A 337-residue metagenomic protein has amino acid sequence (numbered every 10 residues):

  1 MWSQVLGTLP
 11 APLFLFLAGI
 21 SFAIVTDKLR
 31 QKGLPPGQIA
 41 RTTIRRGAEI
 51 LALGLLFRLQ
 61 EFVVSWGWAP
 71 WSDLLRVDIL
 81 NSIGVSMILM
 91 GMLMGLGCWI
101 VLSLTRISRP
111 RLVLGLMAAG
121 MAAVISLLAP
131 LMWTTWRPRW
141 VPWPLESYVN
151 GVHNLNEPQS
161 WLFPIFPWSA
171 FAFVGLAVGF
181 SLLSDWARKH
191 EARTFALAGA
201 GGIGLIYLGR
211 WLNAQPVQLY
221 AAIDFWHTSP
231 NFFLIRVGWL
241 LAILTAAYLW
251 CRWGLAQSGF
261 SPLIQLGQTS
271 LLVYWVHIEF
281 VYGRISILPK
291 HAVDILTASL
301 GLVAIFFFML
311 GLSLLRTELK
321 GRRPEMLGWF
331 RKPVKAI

Functional and structural regions predicted by a protein language model:
M1-I337: Alpha-helical transmembrane segments and their immediate juxtamembrane cytosolic regions
